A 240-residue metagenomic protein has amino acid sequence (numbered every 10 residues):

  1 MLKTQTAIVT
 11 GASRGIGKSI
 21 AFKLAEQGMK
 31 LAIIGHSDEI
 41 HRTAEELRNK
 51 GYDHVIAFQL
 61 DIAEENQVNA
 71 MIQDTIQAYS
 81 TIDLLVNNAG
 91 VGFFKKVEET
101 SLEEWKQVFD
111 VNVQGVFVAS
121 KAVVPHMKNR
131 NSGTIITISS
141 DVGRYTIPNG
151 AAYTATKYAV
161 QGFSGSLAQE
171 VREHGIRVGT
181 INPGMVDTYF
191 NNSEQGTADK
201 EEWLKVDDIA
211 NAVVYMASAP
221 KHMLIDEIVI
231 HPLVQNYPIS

Functional and structural regions predicted by a protein language model:
S13-R14: Conserved glycine-rich cofactor-binding loop
Q27-R42: Conserved glycine-rich Rossmann-like NAD(P)H-binding loop of the short-chain dehydrogenase/reductase
Q59-M71, L102: The beta1-alpha1 cofactor-binding region of Rossmann-like NAD(H)/NADP(H)-dependent oxidoreductases
K96-V97, E104-F109: Substrate-binding pocket helix/loop in short-chain dehydrogenase/reductase
S120, T156: Active-site helix of classical SDR
S140: Residue(s) in the substrate-gating loop at a strand-loop-helix junction that position the organic substrate next
E173-I176, T180-I181, T188, T197-Y237: C-terminal helical subdomain
